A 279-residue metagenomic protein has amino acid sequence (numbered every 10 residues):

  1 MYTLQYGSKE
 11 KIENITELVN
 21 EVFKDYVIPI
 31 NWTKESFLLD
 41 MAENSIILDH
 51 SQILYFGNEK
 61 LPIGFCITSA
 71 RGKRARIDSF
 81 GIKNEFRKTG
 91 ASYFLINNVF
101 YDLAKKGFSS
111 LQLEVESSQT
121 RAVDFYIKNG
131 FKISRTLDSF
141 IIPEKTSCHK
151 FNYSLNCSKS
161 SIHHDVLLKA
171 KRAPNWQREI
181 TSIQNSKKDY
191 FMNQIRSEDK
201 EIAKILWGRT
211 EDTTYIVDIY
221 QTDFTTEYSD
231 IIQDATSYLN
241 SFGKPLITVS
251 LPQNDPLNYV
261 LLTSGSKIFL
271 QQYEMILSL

Functional and structural regions predicted by a protein language model:
V27-I53, G57-N58, P62-I67, K171-M192: Active-site rim helix/loop that mediates acceptor-substrate recognition in acyltransferases
K34, N129-D212: Amide-forming acyltransferase catalytic core, primarily the GNAT-like/NAT-type and related acyltransferase folds
I53, K60-S69, R76-G81, Q194 (+2 more regions): Conserved beta-strand in the GNAT
D78, K83, R87, E116 (+1 more regions): Residue-level recognition of the GNAT/N-acetyltransferase active site
I82, K88-Y101, D124-K128, F224-L239: Conserved acetyl-CoA-binding loop-helix of GNAT-fold acetyltransferases
T89, Y93, S117-R135, Q253-L270: Conserved active-site alpha-helix within GNAT-family acetyltransferase domains
L103-E114, S241-P252: Conserved GNAT acetyl-CoA-binding A-motif
Q112-V115, K132-K145, K267-S278: Conserved catalytic-core motifs of GNAT/GCN5-like acyltransferases
